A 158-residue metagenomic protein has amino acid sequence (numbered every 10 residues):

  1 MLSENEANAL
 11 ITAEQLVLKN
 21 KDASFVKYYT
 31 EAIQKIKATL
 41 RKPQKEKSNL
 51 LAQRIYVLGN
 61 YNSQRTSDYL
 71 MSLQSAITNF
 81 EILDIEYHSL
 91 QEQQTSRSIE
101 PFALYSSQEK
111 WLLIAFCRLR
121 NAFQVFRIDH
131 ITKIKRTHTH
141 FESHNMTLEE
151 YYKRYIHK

Functional and structural regions predicted by a protein language model:
E4-L73: Bulky hydrophobic/aromatic content
D68-Y69, L113, C117-K158: Surface-exposed, charged, gly/pro-rich loop-and-adjacent secondary-structure segments at domain edges
A76-Y87: A short, Trp-centered hydrophobic/proline-enriched beta-strand micro-motif
E86-L90, F116-R118: A generic structural motif
Q93-S96, N121-F123: Short, mixed charged/polar active-site loops that provide acid/base catalysis or chelate metal/phosphate cofactors
E100-F102: Conserved beta/loop motifs at nucleotide-recognition and modification sites
Y105-S106: Well-ordered beta-strand positions
K110: Short active-site loop/helix that positions an aromatic residue
